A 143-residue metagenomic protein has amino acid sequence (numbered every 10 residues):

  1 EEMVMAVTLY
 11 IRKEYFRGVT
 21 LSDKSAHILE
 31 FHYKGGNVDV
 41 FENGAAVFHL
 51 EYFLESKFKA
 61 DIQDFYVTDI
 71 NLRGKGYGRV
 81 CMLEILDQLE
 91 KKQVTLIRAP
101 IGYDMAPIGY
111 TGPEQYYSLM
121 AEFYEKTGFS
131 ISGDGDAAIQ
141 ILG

Functional and structural regions predicted by a protein language model:
E1-V4: Short, Lys/Arg-enriched N-terminal segments with co-localized hydrophobic residues within the first ~10-30 amino acids
G18-V47: Conserved beta-hairpin
E42-F53, K59-D61: Conserved beta-strand in the GNAT
K57-I70: Conserved acetyl-CoA binding element of GNAT-fold acetyltransferases
G74-D87: Conserved acetyl-CoA-binding loop-helix of GNAT-fold acetyltransferases
L89-G112: Conserved GNAT acetyl-CoA-binding A-motif
I108, E114-G143: C-terminal "cap" of GNAT-fold acetyltransferases
